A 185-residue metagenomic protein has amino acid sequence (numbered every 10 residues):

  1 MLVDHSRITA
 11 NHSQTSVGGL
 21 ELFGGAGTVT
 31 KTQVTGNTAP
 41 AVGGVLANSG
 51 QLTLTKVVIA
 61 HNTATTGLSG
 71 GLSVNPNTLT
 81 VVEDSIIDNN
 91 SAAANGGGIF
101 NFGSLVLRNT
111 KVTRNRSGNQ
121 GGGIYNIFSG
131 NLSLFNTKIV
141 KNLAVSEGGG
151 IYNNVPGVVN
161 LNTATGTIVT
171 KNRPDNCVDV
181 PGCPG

Functional and structural regions predicted by a protein language model:
M1-S6, H12, L20-T32, T38 (+7 more regions): Surface-exposed loop/turn motifs in large extracellular/passenger domains
H12-L20, T38-V45, T63-G70, S91-G97 (+3 more regions): Short glycine/acidic-rich loop motifs that flank beta-strands on beta-rich extracellular proteins
